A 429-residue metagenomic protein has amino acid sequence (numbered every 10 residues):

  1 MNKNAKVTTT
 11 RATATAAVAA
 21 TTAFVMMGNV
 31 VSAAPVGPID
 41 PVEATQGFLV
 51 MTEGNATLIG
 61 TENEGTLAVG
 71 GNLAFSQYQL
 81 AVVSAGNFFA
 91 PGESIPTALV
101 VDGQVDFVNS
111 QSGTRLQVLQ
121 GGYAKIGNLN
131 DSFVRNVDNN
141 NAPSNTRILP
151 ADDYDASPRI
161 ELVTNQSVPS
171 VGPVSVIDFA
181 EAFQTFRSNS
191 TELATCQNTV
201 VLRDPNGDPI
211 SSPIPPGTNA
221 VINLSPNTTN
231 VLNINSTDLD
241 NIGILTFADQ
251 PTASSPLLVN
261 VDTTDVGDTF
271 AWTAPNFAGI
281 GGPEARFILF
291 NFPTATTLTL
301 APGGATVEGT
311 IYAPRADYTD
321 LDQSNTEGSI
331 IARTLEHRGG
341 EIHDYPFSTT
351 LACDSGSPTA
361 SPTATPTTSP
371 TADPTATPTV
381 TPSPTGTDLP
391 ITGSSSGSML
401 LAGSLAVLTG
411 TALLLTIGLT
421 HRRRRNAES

Functional and structural regions predicted by a protein language model:
M1-T15, S394, T420-S429: Bacterial Sec-dependent N-terminal signal peptides
V7-T22, A402-L405: Sec-dependent N-terminal signal peptides
T22-A33: C-terminal segment of classical bacterial N-terminal signal peptides
A34-T114, V174, A180-D354: Long, polar low-complexity repeats
A85-V171: Structured domain cores in non-transmembrane regions
G356-P366: Long, compositionally biased low-complexity repeat segments characteristic of intrinsically disordered regions
P370-L408: Extracellular Ser/Thr-rich, low-complexity/disordered mucin-like segments
L401-S429: C-terminal membrane-anchoring or membrane-association module
